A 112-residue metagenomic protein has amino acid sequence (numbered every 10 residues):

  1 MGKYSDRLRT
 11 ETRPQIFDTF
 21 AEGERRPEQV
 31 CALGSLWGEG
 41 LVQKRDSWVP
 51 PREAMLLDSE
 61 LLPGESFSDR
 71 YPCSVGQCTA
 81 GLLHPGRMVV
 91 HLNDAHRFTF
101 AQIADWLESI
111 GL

Functional and structural regions predicted by a protein language model:
M1-V30, L36-L112: Domain-length accessory/inserted modules outside core catalytic folds
